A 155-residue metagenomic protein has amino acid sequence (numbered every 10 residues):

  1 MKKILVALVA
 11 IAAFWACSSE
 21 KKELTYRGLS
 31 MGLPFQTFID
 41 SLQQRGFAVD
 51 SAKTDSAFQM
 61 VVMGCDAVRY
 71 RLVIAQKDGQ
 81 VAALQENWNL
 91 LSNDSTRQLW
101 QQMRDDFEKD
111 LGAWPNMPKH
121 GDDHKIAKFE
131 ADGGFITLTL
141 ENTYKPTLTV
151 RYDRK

Functional and structural regions predicted by a protein language model:
M1-I4: Positively charged n-region of N-terminal signal peptides that target proteins for export
I11-A12: Repetitive helical segments and hydrophobic/amphipathic motifs
W15-A16: C-terminal motif of bacterial Sec signal peptides marking the signal peptidase cleavage site
E20-A57, W88-K155: Non-cytosolic coordination micro-motifs
V62-G64, A131: Short acidic, glycine-rich loop/turn motifs
G64-Q101: Mid-chain, structured segments of secreted extracytoplasmic proteins
